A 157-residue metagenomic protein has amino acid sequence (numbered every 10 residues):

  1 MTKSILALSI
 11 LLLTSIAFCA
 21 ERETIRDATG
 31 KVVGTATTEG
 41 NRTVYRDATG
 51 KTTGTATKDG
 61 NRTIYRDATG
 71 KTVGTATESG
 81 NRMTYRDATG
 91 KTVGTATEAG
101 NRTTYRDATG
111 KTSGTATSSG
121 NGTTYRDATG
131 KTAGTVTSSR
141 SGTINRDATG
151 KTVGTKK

Functional and structural regions predicted by a protein language model:
M1-I5: Positively charged n-region of N-terminal signal peptides that target proteins for export
T14-I16: N-terminal signal peptide c-region/cleavage motif recognized by signal peptidases
C19-K157: Intrinsically disordered, low-complexity proline/glycine-rich segments
